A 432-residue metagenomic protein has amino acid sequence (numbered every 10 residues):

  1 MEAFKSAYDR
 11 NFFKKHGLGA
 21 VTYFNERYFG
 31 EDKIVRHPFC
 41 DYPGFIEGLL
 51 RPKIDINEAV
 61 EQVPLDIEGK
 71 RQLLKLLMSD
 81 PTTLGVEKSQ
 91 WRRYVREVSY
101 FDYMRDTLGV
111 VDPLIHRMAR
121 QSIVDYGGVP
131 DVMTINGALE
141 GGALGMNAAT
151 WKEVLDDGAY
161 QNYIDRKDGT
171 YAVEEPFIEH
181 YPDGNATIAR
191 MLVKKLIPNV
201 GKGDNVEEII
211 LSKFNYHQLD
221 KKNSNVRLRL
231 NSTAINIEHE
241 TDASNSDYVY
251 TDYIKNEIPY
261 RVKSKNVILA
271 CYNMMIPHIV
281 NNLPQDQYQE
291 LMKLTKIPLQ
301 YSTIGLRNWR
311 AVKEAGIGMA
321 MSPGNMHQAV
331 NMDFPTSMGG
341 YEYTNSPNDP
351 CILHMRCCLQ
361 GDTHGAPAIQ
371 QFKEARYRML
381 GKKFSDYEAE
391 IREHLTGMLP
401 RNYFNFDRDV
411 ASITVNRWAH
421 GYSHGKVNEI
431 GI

Functional and structural regions predicted by a protein language model:
M1-L73: Dinucleotide-binding Rossmann-like beta1-alpha1 core, especially the glycine-rich loop that anchors the ADP
E2, F101-R105, A189-V193, I197 (+3 more regions): Non-transmembrane alpha-helical segments in soluble domains of secreted/periplasmic/extracellular proteins
F4-G17, W91, P113-R120, N205 (+1 more regions): Surface-exposed patches in mature extracellular/periplasmic domains of secreted proteins
K75-S232, A243-S246, I432: Active-site/ligand-binding neighborhood in enzyme catalytic cores
V86-Y94, E174-D183, Q287-T295, Q370-D386: Active-site rim elements
P182-D183, T187, L192, D252-M321: Glycine-rich loop(s) and the adjacent beta-strand/alpha-helix scaffold that form part
S232-A234, K255-N256: Conserved SAM/SAH-binding loop
D252-K255, G305, A311-I432: Conserved flavin/dinucleotide-binding core of flavoenzymes
